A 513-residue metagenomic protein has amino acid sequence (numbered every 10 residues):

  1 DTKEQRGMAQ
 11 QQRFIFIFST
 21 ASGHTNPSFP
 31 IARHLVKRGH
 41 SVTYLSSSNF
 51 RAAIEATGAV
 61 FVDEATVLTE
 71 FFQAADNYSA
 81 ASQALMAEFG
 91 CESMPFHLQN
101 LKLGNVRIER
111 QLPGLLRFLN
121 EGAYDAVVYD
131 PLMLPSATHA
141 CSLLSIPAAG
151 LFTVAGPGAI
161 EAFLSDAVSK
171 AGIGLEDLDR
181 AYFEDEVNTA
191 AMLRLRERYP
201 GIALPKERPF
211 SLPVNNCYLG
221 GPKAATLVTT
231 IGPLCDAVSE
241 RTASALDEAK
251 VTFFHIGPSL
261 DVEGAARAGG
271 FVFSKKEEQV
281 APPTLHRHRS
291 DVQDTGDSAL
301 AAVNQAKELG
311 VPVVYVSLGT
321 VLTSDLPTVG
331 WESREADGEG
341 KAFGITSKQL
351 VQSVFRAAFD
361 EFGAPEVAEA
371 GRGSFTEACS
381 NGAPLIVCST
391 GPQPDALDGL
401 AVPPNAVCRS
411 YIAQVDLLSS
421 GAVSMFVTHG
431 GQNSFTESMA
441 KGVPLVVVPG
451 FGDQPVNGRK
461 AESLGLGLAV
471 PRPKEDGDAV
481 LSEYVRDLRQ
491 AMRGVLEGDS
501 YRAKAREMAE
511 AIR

Functional and structural regions predicted by a protein language model:
R6-R13, K37-H40, L45-A383, P394-N405 (+3 more regions): Nucleotide-sugar-dependent glycosyltransferase catalytic domains
F18-F29, D325: A short, glycine/small-residue-rich beta-strand->loop->alpha-helix junction that serves as a flexible
T25-V36, F50: Short amphipathic alpha-helix
A32, V127-Y129, P394, N405 (+1 more regions): A donor-sugar binding/catalytic signature common to diverse glycosyltransferases and related nucleotide-sugar
T43, V387, V446: Conserved beta-strand positions in the Rossmann-like core of class I SAM-dependent methyltransferases
V62-E70, L151-T153, H429-G430, V447-F451 (+1 more regions): Short beta->alpha connector loops at strand-helix junctions that form conserved, small/polar/Pro-enriched
K276, G477-R513: C-terminal amphipathic helix plus adjacent low-complexity, charged tail appended to glycosyltransferase catalytic
L397-G399, P404-S410, M439-V485, A491-V495: Nucleotide-sugar donor-binding patch of glycosyltransferase catalytic domains
